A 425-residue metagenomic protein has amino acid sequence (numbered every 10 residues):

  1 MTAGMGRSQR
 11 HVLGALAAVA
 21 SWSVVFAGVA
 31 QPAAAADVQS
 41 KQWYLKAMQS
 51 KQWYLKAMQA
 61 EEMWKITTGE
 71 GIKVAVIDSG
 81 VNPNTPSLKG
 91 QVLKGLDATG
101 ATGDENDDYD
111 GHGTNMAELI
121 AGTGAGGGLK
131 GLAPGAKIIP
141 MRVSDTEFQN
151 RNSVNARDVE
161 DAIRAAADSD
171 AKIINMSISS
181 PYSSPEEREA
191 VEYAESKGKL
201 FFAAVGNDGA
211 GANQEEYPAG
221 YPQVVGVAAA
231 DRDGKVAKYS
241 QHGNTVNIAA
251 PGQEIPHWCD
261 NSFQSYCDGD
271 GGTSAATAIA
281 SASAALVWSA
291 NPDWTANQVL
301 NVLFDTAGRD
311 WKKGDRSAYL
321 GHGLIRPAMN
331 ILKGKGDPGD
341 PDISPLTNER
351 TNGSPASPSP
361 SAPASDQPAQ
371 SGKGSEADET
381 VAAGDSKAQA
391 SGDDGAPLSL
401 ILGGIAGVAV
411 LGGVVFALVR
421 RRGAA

Functional and structural regions predicted by a protein language model:
M1, P397-A425: C-terminal membrane-anchoring or membrane-association module
T2-G6, H11-G71, P86, L398: Protease zymogen maturation seam
Q59-A101: Acidic-leg catalytic submotif of subtilisin-like serine proteases
T102-P181, D310, G314: Subtilisin-like peptidase catalytic core
A117-I120, V143, Q253-L324: Hydrolase catalytic cores
D145-G220, S265-G271, A275: Substrate-binding/access-modulating region of protease and related hydrolase catalytic domains
V205-Q223, A228-T245, H257-G271, K312-L320: Active-site-adjacent substrate-recognition loops and nearby beta-strands within hydrolase catalytic domains
K238, D293-S399: C-terminal subdomain of the subtilisin-like protease fold in secreted/lumenal serine endopeptidases
